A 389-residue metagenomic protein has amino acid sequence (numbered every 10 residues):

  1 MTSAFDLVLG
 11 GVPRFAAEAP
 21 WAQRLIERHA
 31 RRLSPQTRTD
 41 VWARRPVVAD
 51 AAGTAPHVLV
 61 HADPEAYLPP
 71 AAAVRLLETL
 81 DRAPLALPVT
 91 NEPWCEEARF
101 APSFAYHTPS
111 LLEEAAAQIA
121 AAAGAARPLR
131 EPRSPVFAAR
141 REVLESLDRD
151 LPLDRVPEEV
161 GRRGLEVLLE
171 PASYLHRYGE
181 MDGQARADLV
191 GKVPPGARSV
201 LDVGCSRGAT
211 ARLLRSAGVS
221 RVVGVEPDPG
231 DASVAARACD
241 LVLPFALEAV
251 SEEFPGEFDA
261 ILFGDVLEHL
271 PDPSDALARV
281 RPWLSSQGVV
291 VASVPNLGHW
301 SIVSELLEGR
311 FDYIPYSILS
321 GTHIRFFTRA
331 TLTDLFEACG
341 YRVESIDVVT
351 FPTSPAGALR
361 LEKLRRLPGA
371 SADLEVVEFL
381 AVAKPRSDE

Functional and structural regions predicted by a protein language model:
M1-E27: N-proximal low-complexity "stem/linker" segments adjacent to membrane-targeting elements
R45-H57: Active-site nucleotide-sugar/metal-binding loop of Leloir-type enzymes
T54-A66: Short beta-strand-to-loop acidic/aromatic patch adjacent to the donor-nucleotide binding site
P70-S103, N296: Conserved donor NDP-sugar-binding/catalytic core segment of glycosyltransferases
A98, A123, R127-R130, S134 (+3 more regions): S-adenosyl-L-methionine-dependent methyltransferase catalytic module, highlighting the catalytic core
E131-F137, E142-P171: A short, conserved alpha-helix in the catalytic core of glycosyltransferases
S173-A260, S274-L277, E308, T331 (+2 more regions): Conserved N-terminal segment of class I S-adenosyl-L-methionine
A260-V266: A short beta-strand submotif of the Rossmann-like class I SAM-dependent methyltransferase core that lines
